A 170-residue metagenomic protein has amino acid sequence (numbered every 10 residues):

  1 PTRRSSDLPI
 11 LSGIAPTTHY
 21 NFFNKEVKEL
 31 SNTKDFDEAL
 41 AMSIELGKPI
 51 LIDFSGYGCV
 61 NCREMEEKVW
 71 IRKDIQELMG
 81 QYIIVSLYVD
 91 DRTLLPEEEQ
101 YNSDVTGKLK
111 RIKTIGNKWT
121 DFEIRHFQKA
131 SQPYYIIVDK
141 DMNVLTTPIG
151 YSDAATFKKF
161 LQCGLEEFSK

Functional and structural regions predicted by a protein language model:
P1-I52, G56-I83, L87-K170: Proteins that catalyze or organize thiol-disulfide redox chemistry and the adjacent proteostasis machinery handling
